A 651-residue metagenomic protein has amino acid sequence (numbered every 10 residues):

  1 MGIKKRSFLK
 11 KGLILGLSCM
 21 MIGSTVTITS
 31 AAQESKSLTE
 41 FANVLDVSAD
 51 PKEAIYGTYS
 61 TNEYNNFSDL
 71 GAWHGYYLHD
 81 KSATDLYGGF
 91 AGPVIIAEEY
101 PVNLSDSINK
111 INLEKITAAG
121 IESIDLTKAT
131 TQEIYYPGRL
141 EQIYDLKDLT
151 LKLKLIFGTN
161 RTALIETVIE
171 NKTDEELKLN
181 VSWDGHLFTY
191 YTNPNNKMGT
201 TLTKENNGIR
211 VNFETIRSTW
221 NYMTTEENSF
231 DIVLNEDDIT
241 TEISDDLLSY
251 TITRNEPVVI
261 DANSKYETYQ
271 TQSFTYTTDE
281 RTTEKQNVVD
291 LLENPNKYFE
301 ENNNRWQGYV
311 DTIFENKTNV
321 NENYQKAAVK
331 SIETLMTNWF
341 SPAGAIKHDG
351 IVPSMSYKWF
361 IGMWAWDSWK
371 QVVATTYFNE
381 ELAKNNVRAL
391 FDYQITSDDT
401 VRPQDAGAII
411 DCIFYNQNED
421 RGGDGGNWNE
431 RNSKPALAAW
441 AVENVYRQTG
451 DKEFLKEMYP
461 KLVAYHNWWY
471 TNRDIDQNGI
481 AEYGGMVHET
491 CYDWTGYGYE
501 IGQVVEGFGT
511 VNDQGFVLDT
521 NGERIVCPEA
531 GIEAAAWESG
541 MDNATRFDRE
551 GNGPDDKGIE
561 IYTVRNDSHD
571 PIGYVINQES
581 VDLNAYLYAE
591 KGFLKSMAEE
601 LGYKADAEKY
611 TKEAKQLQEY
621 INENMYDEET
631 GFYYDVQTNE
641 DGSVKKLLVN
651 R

Functional and structural regions predicted by a protein language model:
L17-T25: Hydrophobic core
A31-N323, K358-W359, W366, Y377-E381: Terminal accessory carbohydrate-recognition/targeting modules of carbohydrate-active enzymes
I124-Y136, F314-K358, S397-Q404: Conserved oxyanion/phosphate-binding beta-strand-loop segments in alpha/beta enzyme cores
T283-Y309, N323-K330, N379-D392, K452-Y470 (+2 more regions): Extended, well-ordered alpha-helical scaffold segments
E301, V463-G498, A585-R651: Catalytic cores of carbohydrate-active enzymes
D311-V320, W369-L382, L437-K452, A585-K604: Well-ordered alpha-helical scaffold segments within catalytic/enzyme domains
G344-G350, M363, N379-T495, N622-V636: Helix-terminus loop motifs that line ligand-binding clefts
K347-G362, Q404-R431, G479-V575, T630-R651: Carbohydrate-binding/catalytic loop surfaces
